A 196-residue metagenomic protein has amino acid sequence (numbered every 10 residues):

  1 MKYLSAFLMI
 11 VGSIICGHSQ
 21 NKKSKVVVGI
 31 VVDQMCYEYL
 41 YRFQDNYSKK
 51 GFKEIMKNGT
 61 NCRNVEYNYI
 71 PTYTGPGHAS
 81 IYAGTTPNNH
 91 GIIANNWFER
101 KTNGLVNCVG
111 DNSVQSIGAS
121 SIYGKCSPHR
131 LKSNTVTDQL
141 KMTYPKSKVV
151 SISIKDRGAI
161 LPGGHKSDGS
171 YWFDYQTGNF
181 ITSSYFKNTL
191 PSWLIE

Functional and structural regions predicted by a protein language model:
M1-K23: Bacterial Sec-dependent N-terminal signal peptides
S13, Q44-D45, N95: Single-residue recognition of alpha-helix boundary sites
I14-I15, V31, T86: Residues within alpha-helical transmembrane segments of multi-pass membrane proteins, especially transporters, ion
H18, N68, T137-D138: Catalytic micro-motifs at enzyme active sites that drive phosphoryl/nucleotidyl and oxygen chemistry
K22, V26, Q34, E38 (+3 more regions): Soluble non-cytosolic domains of exported or imported proteins
S24-C36, I55, I81, L140: Beta-strand elements within well-structured catalytic alpha/beta cores of enzymes that handle phosphate/sulfate esters
L40-N89, K148-I152: Short, structured active-site-proximal loop/turn typified by the sulfatase FGly-forming signature C/S-X-P-X-R
T86, A94-E196: His/Asp/Glu-rich, glycine-adjacent segments that coordinate divalent cations and/or stabilize oxyanion chemistry on
